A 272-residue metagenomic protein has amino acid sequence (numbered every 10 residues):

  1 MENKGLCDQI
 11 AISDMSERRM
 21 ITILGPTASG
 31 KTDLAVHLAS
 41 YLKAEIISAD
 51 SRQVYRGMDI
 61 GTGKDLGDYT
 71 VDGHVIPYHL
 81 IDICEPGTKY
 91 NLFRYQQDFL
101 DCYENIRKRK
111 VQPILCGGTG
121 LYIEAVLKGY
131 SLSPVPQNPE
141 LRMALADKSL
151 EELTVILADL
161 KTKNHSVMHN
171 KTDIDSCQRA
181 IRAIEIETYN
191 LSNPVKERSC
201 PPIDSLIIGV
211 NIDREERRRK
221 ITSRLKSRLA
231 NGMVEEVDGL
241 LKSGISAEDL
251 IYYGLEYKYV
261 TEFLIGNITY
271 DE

Functional and structural regions predicted by a protein language model:
M1-E272: Phosphate/pyrophosphate-binding catalytic cores of soluble transferases and nucleic-acid-acting enzymes
